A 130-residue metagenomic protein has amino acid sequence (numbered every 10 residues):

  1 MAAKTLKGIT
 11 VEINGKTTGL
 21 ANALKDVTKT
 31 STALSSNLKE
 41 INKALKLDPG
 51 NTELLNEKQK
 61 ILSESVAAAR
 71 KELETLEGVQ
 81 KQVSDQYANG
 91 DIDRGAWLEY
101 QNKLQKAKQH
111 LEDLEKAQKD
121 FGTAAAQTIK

Functional and structural regions predicted by a protein language model:
A2-N89, D93-K130: Residues at a specific register/face of alpha-helical coiled-coils
